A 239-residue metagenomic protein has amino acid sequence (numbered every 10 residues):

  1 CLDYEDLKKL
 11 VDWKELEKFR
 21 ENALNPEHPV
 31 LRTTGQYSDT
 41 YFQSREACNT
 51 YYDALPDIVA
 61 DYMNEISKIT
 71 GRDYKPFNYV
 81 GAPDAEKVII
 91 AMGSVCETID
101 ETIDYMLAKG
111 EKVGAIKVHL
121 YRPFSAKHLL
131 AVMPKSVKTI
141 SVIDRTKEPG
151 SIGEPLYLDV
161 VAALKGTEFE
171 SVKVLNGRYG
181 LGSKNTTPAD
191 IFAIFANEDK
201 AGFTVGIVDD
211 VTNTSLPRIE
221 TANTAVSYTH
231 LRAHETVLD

Functional and structural regions predicted by a protein language model:
C1-N78: Conformationally flexible catalytic loops at phosphate/diphosphate-handling active centers
L2-F19, K138-S141, K147, S151-D159: Terminal amphipathic helices with adjacent charged low-complexity linkers/tails
I58-Y74, A91-T98, V118-S125: A general structural motif
N64-K87, R218-Y228: Glycine-/acidic-rich phosphate or pyrophosphate-binding loops and their flanking alpha/beta elements
D84-E111, F124-L129: Redox- and metal-dependent alpha/beta enzyme cores, enriched for Fe-S-associated oxidoreductases and cofactor-handling
K109-T139: Core nucleotide-handling region used for phosphoryl-transfer chemistry
I143-S227: Peripheral docking tails and interdomain loops at the edges of cofactor- or intermediate-handling domains
H230-A233, V237-D239: Single conserved hydrophobic/aromatic residue that forms the stacking wall/gate of nucleotide- or nucleobase-binding
